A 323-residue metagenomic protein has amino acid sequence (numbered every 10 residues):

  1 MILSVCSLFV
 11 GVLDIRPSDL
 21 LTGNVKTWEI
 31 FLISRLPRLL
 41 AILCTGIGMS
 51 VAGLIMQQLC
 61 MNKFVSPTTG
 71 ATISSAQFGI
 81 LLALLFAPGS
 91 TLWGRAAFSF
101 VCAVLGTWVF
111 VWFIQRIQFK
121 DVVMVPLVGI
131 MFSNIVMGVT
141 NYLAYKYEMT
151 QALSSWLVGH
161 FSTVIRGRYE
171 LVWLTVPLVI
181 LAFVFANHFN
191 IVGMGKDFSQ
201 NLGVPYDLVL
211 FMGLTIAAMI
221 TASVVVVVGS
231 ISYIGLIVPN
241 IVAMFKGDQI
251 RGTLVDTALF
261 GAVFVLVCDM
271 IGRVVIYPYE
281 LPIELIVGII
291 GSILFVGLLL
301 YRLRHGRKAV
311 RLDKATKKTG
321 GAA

Functional and structural regions predicted by a protein language model:
M1-A323: Alpha-helical transmembrane segments in inner-membrane proteins
